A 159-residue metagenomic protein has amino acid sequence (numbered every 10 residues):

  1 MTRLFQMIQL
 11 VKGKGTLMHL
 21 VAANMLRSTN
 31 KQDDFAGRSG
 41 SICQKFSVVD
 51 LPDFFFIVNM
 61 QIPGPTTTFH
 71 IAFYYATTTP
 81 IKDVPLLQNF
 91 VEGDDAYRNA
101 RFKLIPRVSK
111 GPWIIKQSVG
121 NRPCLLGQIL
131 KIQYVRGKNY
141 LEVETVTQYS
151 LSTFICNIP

Functional and structural regions predicted by a protein language model:
M1-I115, V119-I132, K138: N-terminal onset of structured domains
N121-P159: Extended serine/threonine-enriched, polar tracts that run as long, contiguous segments within proteins
